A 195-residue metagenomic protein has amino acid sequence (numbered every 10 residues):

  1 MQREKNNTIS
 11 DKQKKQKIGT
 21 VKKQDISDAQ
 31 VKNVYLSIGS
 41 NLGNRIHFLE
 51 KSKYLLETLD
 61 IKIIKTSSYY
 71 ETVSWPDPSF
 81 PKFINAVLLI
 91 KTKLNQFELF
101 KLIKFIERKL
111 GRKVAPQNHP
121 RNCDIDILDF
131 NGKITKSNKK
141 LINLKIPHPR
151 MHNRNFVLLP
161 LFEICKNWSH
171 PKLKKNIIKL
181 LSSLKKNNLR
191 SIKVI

Functional and structural regions predicted by a protein language model:
Q2-D60, S67-V73: N-terminal beta1-alpha1 ligand-phosphate binding loop
T8-K15, G19-K23, W75-K82, F97-F100 (+1 more regions): Flexible, gly/pro- and Lys/Arg-enriched active-site loops
V34-L36, A86, I125: Hydrophobic residues positioned within well-ordered beta-strands of beta-sheet architectures
S37, L89, V157: Conserved beta-strand segments that form the floor/walls of ligand-binding pockets within enzyme and binding domains
S40, L88-L94, D129-G132: Short beta-strand-to-loop capping motifs
N41, T66, L88, P160: A residue-level signal for conserved active-site and pocket-lining positions in enzyme catalytic cores
F48, S52-L56, D60-K62, L88 (+3 more regions): Domain-wide signal for the mature, well-folded portions of proteins, strongly enriched in nucleus-encoded organellar
S67-T92: Short, charge-patterned binding micro-sites
